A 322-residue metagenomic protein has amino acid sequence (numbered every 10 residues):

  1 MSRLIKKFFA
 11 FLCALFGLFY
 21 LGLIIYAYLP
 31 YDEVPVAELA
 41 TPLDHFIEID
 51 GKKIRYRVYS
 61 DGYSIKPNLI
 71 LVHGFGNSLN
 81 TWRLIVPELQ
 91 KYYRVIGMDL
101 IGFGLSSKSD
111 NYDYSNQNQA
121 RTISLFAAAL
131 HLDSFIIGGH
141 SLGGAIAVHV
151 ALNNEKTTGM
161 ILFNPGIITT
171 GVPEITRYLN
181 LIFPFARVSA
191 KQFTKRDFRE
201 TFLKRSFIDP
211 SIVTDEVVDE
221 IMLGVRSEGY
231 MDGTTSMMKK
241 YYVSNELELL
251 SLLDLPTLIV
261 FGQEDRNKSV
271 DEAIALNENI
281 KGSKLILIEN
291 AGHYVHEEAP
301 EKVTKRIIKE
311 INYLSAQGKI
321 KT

Functional and structural regions predicted by a protein language model:
M1-P67, Y92-Y93, D133, N312-T322: Alpha/beta-hydrolase fold catalytic core
Y31-P35, V172-E174, Q192-S251: Conserved alpha/beta-hydrolase catalytic His-Asp/Glu region
I49, R57-Y63, L100-G138, K305: Active-site loop/oxyanion-hole signature of alpha/beta-hydrolase fold enzymes
Y59-L105: Conserved HGGG/HGGXW glycine-rich cap/lid loop of the alpha/beta-hydrolase fold
L152, M160-V188: Flexible "cap/lid" loop of the alpha/beta hydrolase fold
L253, I259-F261: Short beta-strand/loop motif that positions the catalytic acidic residue of the alpha/beta-hydrolase fold
E264-K268: Acidic catalytic loop of the alpha/beta-hydrolase fold
S283-T322: Catalytic active-site module of serine/aspartate enzymes centered on a nucleophile-bearing elbow/loop
